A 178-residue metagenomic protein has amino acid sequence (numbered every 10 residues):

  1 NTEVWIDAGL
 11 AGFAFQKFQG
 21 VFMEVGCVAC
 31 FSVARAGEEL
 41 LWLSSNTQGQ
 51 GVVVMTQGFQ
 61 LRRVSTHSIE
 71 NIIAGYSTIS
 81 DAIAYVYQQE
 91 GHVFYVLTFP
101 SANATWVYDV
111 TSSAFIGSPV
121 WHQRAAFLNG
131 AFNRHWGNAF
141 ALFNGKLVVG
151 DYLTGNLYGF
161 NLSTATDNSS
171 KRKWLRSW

Functional and structural regions predicted by a protein language model:
N1-G20: Surface-exposed extracellular loop regions of Gram-negative outer-membrane beta-barrel proteins
E24-L41, S45-W178: Beta-sheet repeat architectures centered on beta-propellers
